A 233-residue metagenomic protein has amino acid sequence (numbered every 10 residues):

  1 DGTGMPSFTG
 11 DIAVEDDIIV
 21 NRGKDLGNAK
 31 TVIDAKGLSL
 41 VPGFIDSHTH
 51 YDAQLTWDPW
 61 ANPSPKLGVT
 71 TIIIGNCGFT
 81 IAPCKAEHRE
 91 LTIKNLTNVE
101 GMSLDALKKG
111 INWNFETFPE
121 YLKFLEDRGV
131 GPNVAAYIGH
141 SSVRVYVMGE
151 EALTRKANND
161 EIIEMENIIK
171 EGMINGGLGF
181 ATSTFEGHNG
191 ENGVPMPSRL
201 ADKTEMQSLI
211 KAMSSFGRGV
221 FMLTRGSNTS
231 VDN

Functional and structural regions predicted by a protein language model:
G2-G43: Histidine-rich, glycine-flanked metal-binding segment
I12, D17, G37, H48 (+3 more regions): Divalent metal-coordination and catalytic microenvironments
S39-P63: Di-metal (Zn2+ and/or Mg2+/Mn2+) metal-binding site signature of metallo-dependent hydrolases with the MBL/beta-CASP
G43-H48, I74-N76, T224: Active-site neighborhood of phospho(di)ester-bond hydrolases with catalytic His/Asp-centered motifs
S47-L55, G149-I163, P195-A201, T229: Active-site mouth loops of central-metabolism enzymes
D52, F79-P83, S142-V145, G187-N192 (+1 more regions): Flexible loop/turn segments at secondary-structure boundaries
W57-F180, F216: Divalent-metal coordination cores built from histidine and acidic residues
N175, F180-N233: Active-site core of metal-dependent hydrolases
